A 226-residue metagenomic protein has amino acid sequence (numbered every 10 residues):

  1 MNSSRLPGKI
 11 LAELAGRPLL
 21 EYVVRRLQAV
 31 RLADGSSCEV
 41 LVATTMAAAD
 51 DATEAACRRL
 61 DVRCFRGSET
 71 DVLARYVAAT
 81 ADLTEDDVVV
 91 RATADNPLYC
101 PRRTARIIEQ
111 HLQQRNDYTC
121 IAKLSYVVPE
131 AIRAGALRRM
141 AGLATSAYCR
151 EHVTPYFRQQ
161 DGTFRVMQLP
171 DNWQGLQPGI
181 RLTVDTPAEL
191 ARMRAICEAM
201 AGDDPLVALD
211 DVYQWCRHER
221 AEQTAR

Functional and structural regions predicted by a protein language model:
M1-T44: N-terminal glycine-rich phosphate-binding loop and ensuing alpha1 helix
S4, P97, E130, T183 (+1 more regions): Residues that recognize and position ribonucleotide moieties
S37, T84-D86, Q113-D117, T163-F164 (+1 more regions): Short, high-confidence coil segments that cap the C-terminus of an alpha-helix and link into the following beta-strand
V40-V42, V89, V166: Hydrophobic/aromatic residues located in beta-strands of well-ordered beta-sheets within soluble catalytic
M46-E109: Short phosphate-binding loop-to-helix
L98-R181, A191, A195, D211 (+1 more regions): Conserved core of the sugar-phosphate nucleotidyltransferase
T186: Short, conserved phosphate/pyrophosphate- and ester-handling motifs at nucleotide-, phospho-/glycolipid
